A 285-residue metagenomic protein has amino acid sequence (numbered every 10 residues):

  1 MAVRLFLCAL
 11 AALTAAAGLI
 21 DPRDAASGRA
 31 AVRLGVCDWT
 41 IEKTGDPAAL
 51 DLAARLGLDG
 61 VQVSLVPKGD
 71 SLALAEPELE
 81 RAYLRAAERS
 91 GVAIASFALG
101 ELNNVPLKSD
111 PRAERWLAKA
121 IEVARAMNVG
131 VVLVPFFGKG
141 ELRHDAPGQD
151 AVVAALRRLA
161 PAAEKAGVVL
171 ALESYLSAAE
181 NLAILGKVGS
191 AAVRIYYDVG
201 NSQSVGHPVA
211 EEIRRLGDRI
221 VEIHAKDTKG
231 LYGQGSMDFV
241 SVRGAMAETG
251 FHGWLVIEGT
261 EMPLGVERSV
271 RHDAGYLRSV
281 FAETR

Functional and structural regions predicted by a protein language model:
L5-A16: Bacterial N-terminal signal peptides
G18-R33, E42-G57, S90, A178-V193 (+1 more regions): Histidine-acidic metal/acid-base catalytic patches
L19, A26-A30, A48-D51, E88-S90 (+2 more regions): Active-site acidic/histidine proton-transfer and metal-coordination neighborhood in alpha/beta enzyme cores
G35, L52, L56-P77, A98-L102: N-terminal substrate-binding region of glycoside hydrolase catalytic domains
T40, L65-P67, G100-N103, F136-G140 (+4 more regions): Active-site-proximal loop/turn and secondary-structure-junction residues that shape catalytic pockets, frequently
Q62, S96-A98, L133, A171 (+2 more regions): Conserved beta-strand positions in the central sheet of alpha/beta enzyme cores
S64-L84, F136-H144: Glycine-rich, proline-tolerant flexible connector loops at the mouths of alpha/beta enzymes
A75-R81, D110-A118, D145-L156, P208-E212 (+2 more regions): Charged helix-capping and loop-helix junction motifs
